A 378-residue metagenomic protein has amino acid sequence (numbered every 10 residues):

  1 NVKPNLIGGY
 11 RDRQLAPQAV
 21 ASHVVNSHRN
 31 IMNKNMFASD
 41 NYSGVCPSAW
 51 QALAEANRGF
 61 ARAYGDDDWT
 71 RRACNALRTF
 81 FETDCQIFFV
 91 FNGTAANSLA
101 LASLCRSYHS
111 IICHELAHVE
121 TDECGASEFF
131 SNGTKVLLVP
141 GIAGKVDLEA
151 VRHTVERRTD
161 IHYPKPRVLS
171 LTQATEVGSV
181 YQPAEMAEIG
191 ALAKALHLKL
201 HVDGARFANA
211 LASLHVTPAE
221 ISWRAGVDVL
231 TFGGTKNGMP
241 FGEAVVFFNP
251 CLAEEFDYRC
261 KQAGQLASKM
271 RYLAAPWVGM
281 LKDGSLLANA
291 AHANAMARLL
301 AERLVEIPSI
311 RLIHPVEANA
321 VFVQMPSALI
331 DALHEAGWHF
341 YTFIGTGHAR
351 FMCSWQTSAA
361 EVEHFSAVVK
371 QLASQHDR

Functional and structural regions predicted by a protein language model:
N1, G9-A19, S103: Short, low-complexity intrinsically disordered segments enriched in small and basic residues
M32-A336, T342-T357, F365-H376: Conserved PLP-enzyme active-site core in the AAT-like
